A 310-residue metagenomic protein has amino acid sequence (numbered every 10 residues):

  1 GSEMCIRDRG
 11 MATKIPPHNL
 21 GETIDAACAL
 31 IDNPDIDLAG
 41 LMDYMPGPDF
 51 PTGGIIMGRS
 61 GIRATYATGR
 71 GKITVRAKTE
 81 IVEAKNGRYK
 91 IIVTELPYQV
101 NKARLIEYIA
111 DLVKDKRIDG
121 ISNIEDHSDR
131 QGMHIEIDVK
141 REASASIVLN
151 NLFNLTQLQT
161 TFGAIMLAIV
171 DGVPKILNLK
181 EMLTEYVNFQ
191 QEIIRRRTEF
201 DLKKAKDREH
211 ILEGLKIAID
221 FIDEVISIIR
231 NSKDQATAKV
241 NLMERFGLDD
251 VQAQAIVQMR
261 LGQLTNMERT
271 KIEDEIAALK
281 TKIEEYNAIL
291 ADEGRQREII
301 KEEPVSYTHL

Functional and structural regions predicted by a protein language model:
G1-I6: Short, small-residue-biased leader/transition segments that mark boundaries at the very start of proteins
R7, M11-L310: C-terminal interaction appendages of subunits in large macromolecular complexes
